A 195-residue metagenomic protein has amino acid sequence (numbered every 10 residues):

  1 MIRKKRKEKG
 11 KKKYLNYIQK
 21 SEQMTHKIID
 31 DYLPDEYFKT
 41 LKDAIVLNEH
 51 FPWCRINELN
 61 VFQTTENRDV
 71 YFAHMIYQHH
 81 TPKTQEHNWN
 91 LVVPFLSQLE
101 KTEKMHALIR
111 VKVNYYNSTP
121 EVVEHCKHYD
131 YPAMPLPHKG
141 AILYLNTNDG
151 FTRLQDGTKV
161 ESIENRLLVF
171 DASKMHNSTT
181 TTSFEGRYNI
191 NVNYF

Functional and structural regions predicted by a protein language model:
M1-Y14: Short Lys/Arg-rich cationic patches that frequently serve as NLS/NoLS or arginine-rich RNA/DNA-binding motifs
Y14-H106, T119: Non-heme Fe(II)/2-oxoglutarate
N114-A133: Conserved short histidine dyad/triad with adjacent acidic residue
V122-C126, L136, Y144-I163: A short beta-strand-loop-beta hairpin characteristic of the jelly-roll/cupin
K127, M175-S183: Short beta-strand His + acidic residue motifs that chelate non-heme Fe in jelly-roll/DSBH and cupin folds
A141-I142, F184-F195: A short hydrophobic beta-strand segment most commonly corresponding to one strand of the jelly-roll/cupin
V160-H176: Conserved metal-binding segment of the jelly-roll/cupin
